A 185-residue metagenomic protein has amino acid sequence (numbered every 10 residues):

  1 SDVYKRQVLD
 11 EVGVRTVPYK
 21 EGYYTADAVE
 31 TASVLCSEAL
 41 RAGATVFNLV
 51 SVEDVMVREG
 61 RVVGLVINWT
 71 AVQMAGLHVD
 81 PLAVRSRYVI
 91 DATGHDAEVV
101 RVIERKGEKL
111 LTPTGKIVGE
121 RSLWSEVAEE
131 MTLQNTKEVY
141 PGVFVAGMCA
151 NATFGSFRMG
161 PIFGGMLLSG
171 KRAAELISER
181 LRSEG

Functional and structural regions predicted by a protein language model:
D2-Y4: Short, small-residue-biased leader/transition segments that mark boundaries at the very start of proteins
D10-Y88: Feature captures the FAD/FMN-dependent oxidoreductase FAD-binding
N68, I90-T93, A146: Short, well-ordered coil/turn residues at beta-beta hairpins and beta-strand->alpha-helix junctions within
M74, A97-V99, A152: Short glycine-rich, flexible loops that bind phosphorylated cofactors or substrates
D91-K106: Flavin (primarily FAD) binding-site architecture
G107-E126, M166-G170: Gly/Ser/Thr-rich active-site loops/lids in small-molecule metabolic enzymes that frequently grip phosphoryl groups
K137-F157: Short FAD-binding loop at a beta-strand-to-alpha-helix junction that anchors the flavin cofactor in diverse
T153-L181: A conserved FAD-binding loop/helix module that cradles the flavin
